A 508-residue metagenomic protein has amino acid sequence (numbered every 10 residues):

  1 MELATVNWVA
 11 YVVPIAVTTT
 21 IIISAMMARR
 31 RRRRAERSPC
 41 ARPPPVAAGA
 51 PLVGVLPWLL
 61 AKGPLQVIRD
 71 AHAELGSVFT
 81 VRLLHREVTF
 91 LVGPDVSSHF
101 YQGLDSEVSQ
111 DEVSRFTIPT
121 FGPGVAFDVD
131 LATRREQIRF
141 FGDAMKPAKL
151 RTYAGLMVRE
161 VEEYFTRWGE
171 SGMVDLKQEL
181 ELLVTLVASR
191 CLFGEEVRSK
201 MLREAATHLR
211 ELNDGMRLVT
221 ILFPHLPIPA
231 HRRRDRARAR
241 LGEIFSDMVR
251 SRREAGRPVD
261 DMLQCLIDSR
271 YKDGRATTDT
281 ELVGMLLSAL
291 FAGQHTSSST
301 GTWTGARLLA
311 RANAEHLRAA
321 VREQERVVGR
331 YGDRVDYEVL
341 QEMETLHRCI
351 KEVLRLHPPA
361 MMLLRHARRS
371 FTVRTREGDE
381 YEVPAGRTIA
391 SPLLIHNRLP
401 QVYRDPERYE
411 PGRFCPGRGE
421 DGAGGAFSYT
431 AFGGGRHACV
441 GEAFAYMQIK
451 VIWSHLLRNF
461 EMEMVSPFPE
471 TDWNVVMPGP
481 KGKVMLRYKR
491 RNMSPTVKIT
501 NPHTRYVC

Functional and structural regions predicted by a protein language model:
E2-P123, F127, L131-E136, R151 (+3 more regions): N-terminal membrane-proximal hinge/A-helix region immediately C-terminal to the signal-anchor transmembrane segment
E2-T5, G479-C508: C-terminal helix/juxtamembrane-tail motif
V55-G76, E243, D247, R326 (+4 more regions): Conserved cytochrome P450 K-helix E-x-x-R motif and the immediately C-terminal K′/meander segment
S109-I118, R151-T302, A319-R322: Cytochrome P450 heme-thiolate monooxygenase catalytic core
D143, P416-I449, D472-V475, P480: Cytochrome P450 heme-thiolate "Cys pocket" and heme-binding signature region
T296-L309, I452: Short, small-residue alpha-helix embedded
N313-H316, E442-G479, K483: Cytochrome P450 heme-binding "Cys pocket" and the immediately downstream C-terminal segment
S391-E420, N501-T504: Conserved cytochrome P450 K-helix/beta-meander segment immediately N-terminal to the heme-binding cysteine loop
